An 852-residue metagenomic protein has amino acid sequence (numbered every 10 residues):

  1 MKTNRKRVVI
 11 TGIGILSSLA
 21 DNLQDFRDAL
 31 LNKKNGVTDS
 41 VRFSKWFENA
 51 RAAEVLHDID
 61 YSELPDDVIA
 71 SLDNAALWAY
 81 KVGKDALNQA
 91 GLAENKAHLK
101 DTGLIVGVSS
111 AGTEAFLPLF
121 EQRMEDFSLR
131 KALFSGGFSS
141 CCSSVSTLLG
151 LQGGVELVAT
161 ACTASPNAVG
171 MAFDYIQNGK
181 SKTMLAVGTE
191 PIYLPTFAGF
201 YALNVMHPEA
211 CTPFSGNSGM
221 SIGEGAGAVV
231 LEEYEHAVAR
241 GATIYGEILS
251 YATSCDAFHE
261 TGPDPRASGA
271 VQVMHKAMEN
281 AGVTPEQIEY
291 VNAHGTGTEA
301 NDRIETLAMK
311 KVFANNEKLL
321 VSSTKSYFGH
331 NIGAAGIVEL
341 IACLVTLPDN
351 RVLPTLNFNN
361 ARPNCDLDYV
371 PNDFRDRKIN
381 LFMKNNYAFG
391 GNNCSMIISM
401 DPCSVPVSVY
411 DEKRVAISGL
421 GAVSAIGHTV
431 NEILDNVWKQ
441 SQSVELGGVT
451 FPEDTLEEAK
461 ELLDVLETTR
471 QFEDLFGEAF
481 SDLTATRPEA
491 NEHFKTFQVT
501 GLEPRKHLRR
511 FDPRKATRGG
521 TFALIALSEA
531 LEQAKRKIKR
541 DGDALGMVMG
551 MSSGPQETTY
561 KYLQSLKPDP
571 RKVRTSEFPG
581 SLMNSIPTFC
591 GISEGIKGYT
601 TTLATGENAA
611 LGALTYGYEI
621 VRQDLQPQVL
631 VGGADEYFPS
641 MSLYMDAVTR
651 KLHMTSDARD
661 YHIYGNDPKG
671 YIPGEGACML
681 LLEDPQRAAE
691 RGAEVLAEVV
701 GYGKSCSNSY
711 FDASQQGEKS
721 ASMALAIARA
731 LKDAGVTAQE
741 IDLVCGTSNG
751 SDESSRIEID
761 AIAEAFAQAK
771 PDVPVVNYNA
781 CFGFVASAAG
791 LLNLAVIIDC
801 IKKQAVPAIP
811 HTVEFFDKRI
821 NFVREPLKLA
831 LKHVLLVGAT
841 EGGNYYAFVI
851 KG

Functional and structural regions predicted by a protein language model:
M1-I10, E94-L99, A281-Q287, N316-E317 (+5 more regions): Flexible, low-complexity linker/loop segments at domain and module junctions
M1-V68, E235-E247, I341-L356, C394-D512 (+3 more regions): ACP-dependent fatty acid/polyketide chain-elongation machinery
R7-I13, D28-D39, M206, A210-A281 (+7 more regions): Condensing-enzyme catalytic core mediating Claisen C-C bond formation in acyl metabolism
V9-I10, K34-A159, T189-F197, P285-N301 (+6 more regions): Conserved beta-ketoacyl condensing-enzyme motif
S18, P65-K84, L129-G137, V155-N167 (+12 more regions): Active-site pocket-shaping loop/turn-to-helix segments
V41, K180-S218, Y251-P265, A293-R303 (+6 more regions): Acyl-CoA/ACP chain-elongation machinery
A79-G91, F138-C141, S146-L149, V155-G188 (+12 more regions): Active-site-proximal alpha-helical scaffold in enzymes
D126-R130, G170, D174, P191-A239 (+12 more regions): Glycine-/small-residue-rich "gating" segment that lines the acyl/pantetheine channel and substrate pocket
